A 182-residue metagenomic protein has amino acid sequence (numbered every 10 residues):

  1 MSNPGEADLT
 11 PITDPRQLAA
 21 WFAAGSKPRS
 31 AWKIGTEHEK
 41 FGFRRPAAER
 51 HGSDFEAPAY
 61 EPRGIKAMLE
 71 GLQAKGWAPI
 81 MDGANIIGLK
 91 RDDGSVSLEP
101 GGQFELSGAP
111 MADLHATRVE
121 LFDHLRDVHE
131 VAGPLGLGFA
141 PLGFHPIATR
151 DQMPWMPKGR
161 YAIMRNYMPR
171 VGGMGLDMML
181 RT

Functional and structural regions predicted by a protein language model:
M1-M156, R160-P169: Terminal catalytic/cofactor-binding subdomain
V171-T182: Internal, well-ordered domain-core segments that constitute the primary functional module of diverse proteins
